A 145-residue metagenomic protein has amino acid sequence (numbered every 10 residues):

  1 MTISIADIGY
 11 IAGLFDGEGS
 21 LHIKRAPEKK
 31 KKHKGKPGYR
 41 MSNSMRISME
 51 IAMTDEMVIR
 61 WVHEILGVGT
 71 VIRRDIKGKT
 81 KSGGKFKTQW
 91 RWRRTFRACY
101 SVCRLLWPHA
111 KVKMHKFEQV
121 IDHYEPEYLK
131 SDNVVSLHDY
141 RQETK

Functional and structural regions predicted by a protein language model:
M1-K145: Internal intein/HINT superfamily modules and their associated LAGLIDADG
